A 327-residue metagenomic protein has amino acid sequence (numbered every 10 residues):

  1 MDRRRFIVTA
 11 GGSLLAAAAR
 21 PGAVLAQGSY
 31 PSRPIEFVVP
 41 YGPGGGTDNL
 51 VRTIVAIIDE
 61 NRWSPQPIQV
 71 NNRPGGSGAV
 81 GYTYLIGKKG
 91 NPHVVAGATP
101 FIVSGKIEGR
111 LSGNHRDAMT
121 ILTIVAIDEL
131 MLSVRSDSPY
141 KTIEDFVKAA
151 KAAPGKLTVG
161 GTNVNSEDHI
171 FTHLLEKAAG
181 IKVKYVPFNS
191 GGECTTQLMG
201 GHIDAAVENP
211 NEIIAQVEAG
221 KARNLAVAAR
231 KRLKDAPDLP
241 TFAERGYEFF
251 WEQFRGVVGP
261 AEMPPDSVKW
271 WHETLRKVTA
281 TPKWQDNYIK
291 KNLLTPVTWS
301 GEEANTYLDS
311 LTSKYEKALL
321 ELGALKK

Functional and structural regions predicted by a protein language model:
M1-L14: N-terminal secretory signal peptides and thylakoid transit peptides that target proteins across membranes
A19-P21: N-terminal signal peptide c-region/cleavage motif recognized by signal peptidases
L25-D117, K156, I181-D204, Q216 (+2 more regions): N-terminal (or domain-start) structured segment
S32-P34, P265-K327: An extracytoplasmic/periplasmic, membrane-proximal ligand-sensing/linker region
G44, P100, R135-Y140, G161-S166 (+4 more regions): Short coil/turn segments
P74, K156, G160-L239: Ligand-binding pocket segment of bilobal, Venus flytrap-like solute-binding proteins
Y84-V94, K106-E193, F242, F254-Y288: Hinge/capping helix and adjacent helix->loop/strand transition within the periplasmic-binding protein
R110-R116, K231-F249: Small-residue (glycine/proline)-centered packing/hinge motifs flanked by hydrophobic/aromatic residues
